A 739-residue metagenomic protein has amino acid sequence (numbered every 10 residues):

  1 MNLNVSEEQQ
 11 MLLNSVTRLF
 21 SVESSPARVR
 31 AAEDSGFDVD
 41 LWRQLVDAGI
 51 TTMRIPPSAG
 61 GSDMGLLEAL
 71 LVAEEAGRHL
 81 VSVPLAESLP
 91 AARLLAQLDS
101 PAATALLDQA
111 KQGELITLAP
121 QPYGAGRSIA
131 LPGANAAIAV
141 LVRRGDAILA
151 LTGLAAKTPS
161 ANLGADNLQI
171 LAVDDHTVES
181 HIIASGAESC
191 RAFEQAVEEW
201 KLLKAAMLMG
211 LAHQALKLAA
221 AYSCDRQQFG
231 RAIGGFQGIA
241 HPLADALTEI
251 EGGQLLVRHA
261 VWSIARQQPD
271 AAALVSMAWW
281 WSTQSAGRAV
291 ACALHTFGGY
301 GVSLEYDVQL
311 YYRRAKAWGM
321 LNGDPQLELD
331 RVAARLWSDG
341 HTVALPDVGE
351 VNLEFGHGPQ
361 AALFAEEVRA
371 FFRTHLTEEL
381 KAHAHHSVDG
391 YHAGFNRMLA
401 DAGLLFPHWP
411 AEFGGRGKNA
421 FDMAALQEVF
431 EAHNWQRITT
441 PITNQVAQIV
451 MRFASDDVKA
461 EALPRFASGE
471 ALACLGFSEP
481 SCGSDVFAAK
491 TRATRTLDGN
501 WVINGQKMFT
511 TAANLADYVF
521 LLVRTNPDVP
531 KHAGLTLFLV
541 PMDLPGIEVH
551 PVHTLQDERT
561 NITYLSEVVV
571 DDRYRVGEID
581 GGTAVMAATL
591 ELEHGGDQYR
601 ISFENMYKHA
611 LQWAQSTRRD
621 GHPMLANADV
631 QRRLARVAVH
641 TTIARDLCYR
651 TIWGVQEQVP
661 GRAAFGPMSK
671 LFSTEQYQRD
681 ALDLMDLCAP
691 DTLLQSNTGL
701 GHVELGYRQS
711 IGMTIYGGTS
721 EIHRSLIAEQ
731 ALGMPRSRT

Functional and structural regions predicted by a protein language model:
M1-S82, R331-T440, E461, R465 (+2 more regions): Amphipathic, small/basic residue-rich leader segments at the start of a protein or domain
N2, L71, P90, Y123-G126 (+7 more regions): Glycine-rich phosphate/cofactor-binding loops in nucleotide/flavin-utilizing enzymes
N2-N14, R78, S160-E251, N352-P359 (+4 more regions): Glycine-rich beta->alpha junctions and the first turn(s) of the following alpha-helix
L13, D47-T104, D401-P464, S468-G469 (+7 more regions): Internal helix-loop-helix
S25-G36, A220, C224, Q228-R231 (+6 more regions): C-terminal helix-coil-helix/basic helical segment that borders enzyme active sites and/or dimer interfaces and provides
Q112-Y123, V142-R143, G469-F477: A short, Trp-centered hydrophobic/proline-enriched beta-strand micro-motif
A119-Q121, A125-N162, N167-I170, N500-E548: A short core secondary-structure module
T491-T494: A structural signal for short hydrophobic beta-strand segments in well-ordered beta-sheet cores
